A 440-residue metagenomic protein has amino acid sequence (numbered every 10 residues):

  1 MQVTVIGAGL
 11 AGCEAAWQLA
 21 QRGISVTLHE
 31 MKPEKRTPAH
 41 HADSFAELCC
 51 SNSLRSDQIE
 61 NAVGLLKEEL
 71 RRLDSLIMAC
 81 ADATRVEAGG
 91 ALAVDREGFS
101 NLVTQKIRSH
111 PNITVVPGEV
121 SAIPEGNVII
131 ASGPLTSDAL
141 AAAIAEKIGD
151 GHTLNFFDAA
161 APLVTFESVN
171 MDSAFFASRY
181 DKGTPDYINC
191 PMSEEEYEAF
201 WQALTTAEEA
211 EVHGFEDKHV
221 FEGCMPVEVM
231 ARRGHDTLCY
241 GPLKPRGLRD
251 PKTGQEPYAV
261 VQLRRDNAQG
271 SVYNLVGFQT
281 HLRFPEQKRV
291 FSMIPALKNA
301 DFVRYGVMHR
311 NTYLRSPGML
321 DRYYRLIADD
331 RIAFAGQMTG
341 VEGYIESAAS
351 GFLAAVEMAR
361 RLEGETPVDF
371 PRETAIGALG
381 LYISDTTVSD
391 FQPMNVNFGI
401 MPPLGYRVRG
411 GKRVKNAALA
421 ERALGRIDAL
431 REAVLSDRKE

Functional and structural regions predicted by a protein language model:
M1-A11: Beta1/beta-strand and adjacent pyrophosphate-binding region of the FAD-binding site in flavoprotein oxidoreductases
W17-A79, R372-I383: N-terminal FAD cofactor-binding segment of flavoenzymes
I59-V63, K67, S75-A88, I148-F157 (+1 more regions): A short alpha-helix-loop-beta-strand transition element characteristic of N-terminal alpha/beta dinucleotide-binding
E69-A143: Feature captures the FAD/FMN-dependent oxidoreductase FAD-binding
S109-F284, K288-R289: Predominantly flavin-linked oxidoreductase catalytic cores and closely associated redox partners
L275-V341, A348-S350, V368-D385, F391-N395 (+1 more regions): A glycine-rich dinucleotide-binding beta-alpha-beta segment and adjacent secondary-structure elements that constitute
S347-V368: Internal hydrophobic alpha-helix adjacent to the cofactor/substrate pocket in enzyme cavities
F391-E440: C-terminal auxiliary extensions adjacent to catalytic cores
